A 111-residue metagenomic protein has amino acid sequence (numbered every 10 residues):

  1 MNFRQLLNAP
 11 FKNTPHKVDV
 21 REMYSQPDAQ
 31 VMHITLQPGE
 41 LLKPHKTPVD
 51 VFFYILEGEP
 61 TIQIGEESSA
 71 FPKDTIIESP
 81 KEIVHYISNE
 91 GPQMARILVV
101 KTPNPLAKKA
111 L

Functional and structural regions predicted by a protein language model:
M1-D28, I77, K109-L111: A short, N-terminal "cap"/entry segment at the start of jelly-roll beta-barrel domains of the cupin/DSBH fold
M32-T47: Conserved short histidine dyad/triad with adjacent acidic residue
L41-L42, T61, I77, K81-Y86: Histidine-centered metal-chelating micro-motifs
V49-P60, G65: Glycine- and acidic-residue-biased ligand/ion/polar-headgroup-sensing regions
E59-T61, S68, V84, M94: Structural motif
E66-K81: Short acidic-glycine-tyrosine-enriched beta hairpin
K81-L106: Ligand-binding loop in jelly-roll beta-barrel domains
